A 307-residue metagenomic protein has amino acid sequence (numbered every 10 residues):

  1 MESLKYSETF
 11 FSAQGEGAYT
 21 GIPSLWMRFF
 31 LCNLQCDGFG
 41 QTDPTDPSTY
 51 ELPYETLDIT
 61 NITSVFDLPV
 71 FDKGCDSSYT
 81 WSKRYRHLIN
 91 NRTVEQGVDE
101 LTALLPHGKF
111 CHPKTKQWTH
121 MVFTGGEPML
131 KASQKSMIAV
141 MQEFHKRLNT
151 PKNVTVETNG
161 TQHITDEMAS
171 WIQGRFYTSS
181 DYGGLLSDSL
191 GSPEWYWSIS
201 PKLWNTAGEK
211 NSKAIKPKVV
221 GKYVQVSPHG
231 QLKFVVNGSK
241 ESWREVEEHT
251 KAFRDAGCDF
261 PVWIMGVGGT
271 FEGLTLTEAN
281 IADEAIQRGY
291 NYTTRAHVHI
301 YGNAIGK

Functional and structural regions predicted by a protein language model:
M1-P23, R288, G306: Short, Lys/Arg-rich amphipathic segments at extreme N-termini
E2, P23-L25, F71, W195 (+2 more regions): A generic secondary-structure signal marking the coil-to-beta-strand transition
L4, L34, G38-S192: Conserved Radical SAM active-site core
T9, F29, G126, P201: Fold-independent oxyanion-binding glycine-rich loops and adjacent beta-strand/coil segments at enzyme active sites
Y19, L88, E209-N211: Short, solvent-exposed loop/turn segments at secondary-structure boundaries
T20-P23, F29-L34, V98-D99, F234: Conserved N-terminal beta1-alpha1 strand-loop-helix module at the mouth
F110-T119, M129-K307: Conserved AdoMet/S-adenosylmethionine-binding subsite of the radical SAM
